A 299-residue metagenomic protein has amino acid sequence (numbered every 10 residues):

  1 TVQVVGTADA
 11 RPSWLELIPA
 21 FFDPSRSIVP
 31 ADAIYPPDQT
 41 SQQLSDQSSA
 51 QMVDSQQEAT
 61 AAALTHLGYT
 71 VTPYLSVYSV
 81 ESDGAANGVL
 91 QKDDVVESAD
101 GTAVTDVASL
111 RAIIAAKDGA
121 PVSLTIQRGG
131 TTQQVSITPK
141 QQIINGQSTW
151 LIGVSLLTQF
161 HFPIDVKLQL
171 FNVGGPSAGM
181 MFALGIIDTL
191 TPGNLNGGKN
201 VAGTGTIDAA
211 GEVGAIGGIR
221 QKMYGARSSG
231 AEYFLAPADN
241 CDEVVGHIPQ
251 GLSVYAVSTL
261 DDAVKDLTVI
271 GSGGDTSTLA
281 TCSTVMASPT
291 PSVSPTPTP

Functional and structural regions predicted by a protein language model:
T1-D32, G271-P299: Extracytoplasmic low-complexity, Pro/Thr/Ser/Ala/Gly-rich segments that lie immediately after a secretion/anchoring
T1-V4, S27-E81, T138, Q142-G203: PDZ/PDZ-like peptide-tail recognition elements
T60-K92, G274-P299: PDZ/PDZ-like groove recognition
L64, A86, D93-V96, L124 (+5 more regions): Terminal peptide-recognition signature
A86-S109, I113, M223, G230-A236: Conserved PDZ fold ligand-binding element
R111-V154, G246-S272, T276-A287: PDZ-domain C-terminal substructure recognizer with occasional recognition of PDZ-binding tails
T189, A209-F234: Glycine- and Gly-Pro-enriched alpha-helical subdomains that act as flexible, kink-prone "lid/hinge" or packing modules
L235-H247: Short, glycine/polar-rich helix-capping loops at beta-to-alpha or helix-loop-helix junctions that flank or form
